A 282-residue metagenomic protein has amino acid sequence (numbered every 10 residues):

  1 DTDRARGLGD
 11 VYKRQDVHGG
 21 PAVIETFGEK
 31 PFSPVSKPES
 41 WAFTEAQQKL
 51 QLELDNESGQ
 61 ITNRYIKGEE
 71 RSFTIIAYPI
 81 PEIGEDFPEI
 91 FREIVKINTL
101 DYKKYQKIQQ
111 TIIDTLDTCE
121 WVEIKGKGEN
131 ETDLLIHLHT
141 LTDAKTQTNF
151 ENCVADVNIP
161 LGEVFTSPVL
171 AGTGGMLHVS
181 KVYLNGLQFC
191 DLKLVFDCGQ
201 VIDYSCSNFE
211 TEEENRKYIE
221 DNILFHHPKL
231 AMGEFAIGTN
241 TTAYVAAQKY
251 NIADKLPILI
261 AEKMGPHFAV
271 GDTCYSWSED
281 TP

Functional and structural regions predicted by a protein language model:
T2-L8, Y12: Single conserved hydrophobic/aromatic residue that forms the stacking wall/gate of nucleotide- or nucleobase-binding
K13-R14, G59-I66, Q110-D114, E123-K125 (+5 more regions): A generic local secondary-structure boundary/capping motif
H18-A155: Conserved, well-structured core segments that form the ligand-binding/active-site neighborhood of functional domains
E29-P31, I80, E129, L141 (+5 more regions): Short, glycine-/Ser/Thr-/acidic-enriched flexible segments
D117, N185-Q188, P228, A261: Short solvent-exposed loop/turn micro-motifs enriched in small/polar/acidic residues
T142-V182: Short, conserved active-site entrance elements at the starts or edges of catalytic domains
S167-F225: Long, well-ordered mid-to-C-terminal structural blocks that present hydrophobic/aromatic surfaces
D203-V270, Y275, E279: Dual-mode signal for accessory low-complexity, basic/Gly-rich regions
